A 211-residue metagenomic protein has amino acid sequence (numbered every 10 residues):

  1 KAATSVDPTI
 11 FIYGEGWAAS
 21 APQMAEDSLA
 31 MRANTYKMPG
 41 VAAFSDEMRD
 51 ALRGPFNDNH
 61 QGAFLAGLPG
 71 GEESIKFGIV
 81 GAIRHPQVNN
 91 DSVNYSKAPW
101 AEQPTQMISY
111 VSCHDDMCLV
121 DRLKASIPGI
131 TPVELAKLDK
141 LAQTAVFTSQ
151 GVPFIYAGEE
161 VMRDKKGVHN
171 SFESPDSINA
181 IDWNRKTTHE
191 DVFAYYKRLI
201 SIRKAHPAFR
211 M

Functional and structural regions predicted by a protein language model:
K1: Active-site groove signature of glycoside hydrolases
D7, Y13-A21, W183-A194: Short, surface-exposed, charge-dense and proline/glycine-enriched linear segments
P8, Q106-M107, S177, Y195: Residues that flank catalytic or metal-binding motifs in active/ligand-binding sites
T9, Y13-A157, V161-M162, F172 (+1 more regions): Conserved alpha/beta catalytic core and glycan-binding cleft of carbohydrate-active enzymes
H169: Conserved PLP-binding active-site segment of the aspartate aminotransferase-like
F172-D182: Acyl/amide activation-and-transfer machinery of modular secondary-metabolite enzymes
D182-M211: Catalytic cores of secreted or luminal carbohydrate-active enzymes
